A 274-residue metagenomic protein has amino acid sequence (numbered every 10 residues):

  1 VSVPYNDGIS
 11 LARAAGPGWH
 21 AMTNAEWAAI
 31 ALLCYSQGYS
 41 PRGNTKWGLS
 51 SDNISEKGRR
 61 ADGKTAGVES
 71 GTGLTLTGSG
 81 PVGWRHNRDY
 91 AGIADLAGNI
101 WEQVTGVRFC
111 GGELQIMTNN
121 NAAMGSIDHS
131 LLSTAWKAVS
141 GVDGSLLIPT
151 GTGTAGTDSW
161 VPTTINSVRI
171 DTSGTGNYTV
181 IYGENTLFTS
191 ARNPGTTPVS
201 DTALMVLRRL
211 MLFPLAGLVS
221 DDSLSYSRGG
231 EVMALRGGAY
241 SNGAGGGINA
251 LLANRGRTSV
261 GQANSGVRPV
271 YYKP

Functional and structural regions predicted by a protein language model:
V1-L96, S126-I127: Short aromatic-cysteine micro-motif
S2-N6, S10, P17-N24, N87 (+2 more regions): Disulfide-stabilized, aromatic/cysteine-rich ligand-recognition loop
W101-E102: Generic structural signal for well-ordered beta-strand positions
I116: Peri-catalytic substrate-binding/gating loops that frame the active-site cleft of hydrolases
